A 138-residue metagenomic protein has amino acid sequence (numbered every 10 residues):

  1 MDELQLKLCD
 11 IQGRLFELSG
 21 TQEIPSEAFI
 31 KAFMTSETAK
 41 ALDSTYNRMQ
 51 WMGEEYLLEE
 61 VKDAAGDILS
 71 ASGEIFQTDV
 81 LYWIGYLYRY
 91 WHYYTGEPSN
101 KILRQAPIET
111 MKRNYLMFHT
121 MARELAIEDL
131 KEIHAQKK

Functional and structural regions predicted by a protein language model:
M1-Y94, A106-E109, F118-Q136: C-terminal alpha-helical interaction appendages
N100-L103: Thiolate-centered catalytic microenvironments shared by cysteine-dependent enzyme domains
